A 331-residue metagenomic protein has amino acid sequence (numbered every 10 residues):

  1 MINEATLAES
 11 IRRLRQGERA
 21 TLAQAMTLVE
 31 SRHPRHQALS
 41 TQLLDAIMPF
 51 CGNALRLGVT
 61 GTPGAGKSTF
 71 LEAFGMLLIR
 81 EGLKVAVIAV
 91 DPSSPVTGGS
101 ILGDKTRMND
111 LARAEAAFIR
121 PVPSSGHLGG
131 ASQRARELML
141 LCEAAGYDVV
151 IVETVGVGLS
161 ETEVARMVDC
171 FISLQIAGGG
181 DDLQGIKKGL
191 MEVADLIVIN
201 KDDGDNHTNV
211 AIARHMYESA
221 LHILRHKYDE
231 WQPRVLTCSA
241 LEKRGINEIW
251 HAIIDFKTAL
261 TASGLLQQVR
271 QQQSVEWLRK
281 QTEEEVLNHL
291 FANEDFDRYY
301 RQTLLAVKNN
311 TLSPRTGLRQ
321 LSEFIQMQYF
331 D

Functional and structural regions predicted by a protein language model:
T6-L57, A65, L71-S160, M167-L174 (+1 more regions): Nucleotide-state-sensitive switch-loop elements of NTP-binding domains
S10-I11, A65, V122, I199-D203 (+3 more regions): Short hinge/gating elements
L22-Q24, T237, E248-Q326: Long, well-ordered amphipathic alpha-helical subdomains in the mid-to-C-terminal portions of large enzyme subunits
T62: P-loop (Walker A) phosphate-binding loop of NTP-binding proteins
I101, L138, E163, M167 (+5 more regions): Alpha-helical scaffold elements adjacent to nucleotide-binding pockets in ATP/GTP-utilizing enzyme cores
T106-R107, L183-K188, I223-K227: Short beta-strand/turn micro-motifs at beta-sheet edges
G179-T208: Flexible active-site lid/hinge loop adjacent to a nucleotide/diphosphate and Mg2+-phosphate binding pocket
L196, D202-A262: Canonical P-loop GTPase G-domain recognition
